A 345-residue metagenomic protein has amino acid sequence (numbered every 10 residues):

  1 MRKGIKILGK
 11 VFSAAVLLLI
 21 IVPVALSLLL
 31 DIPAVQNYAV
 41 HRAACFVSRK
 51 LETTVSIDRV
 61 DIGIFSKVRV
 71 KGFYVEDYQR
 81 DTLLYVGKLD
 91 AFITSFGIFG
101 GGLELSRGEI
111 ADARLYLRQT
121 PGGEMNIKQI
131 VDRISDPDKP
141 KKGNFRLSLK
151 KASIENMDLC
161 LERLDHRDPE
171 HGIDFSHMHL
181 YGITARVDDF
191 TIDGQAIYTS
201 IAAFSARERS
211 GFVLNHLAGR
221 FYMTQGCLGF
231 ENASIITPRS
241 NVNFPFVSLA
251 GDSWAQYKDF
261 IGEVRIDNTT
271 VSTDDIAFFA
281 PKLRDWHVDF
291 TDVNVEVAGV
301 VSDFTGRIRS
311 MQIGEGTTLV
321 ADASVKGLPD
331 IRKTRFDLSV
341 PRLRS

Functional and structural regions predicted by a protein language model:
M1-L51, R114: N-terminal type II signal-anchor transmembrane helix that functions as the membrane-insertion/stop-transfer segment
S48-G72: Short extracytoplasmic
T53, G72-Q195, T237-V288, L338 (+1 more regions): Secondary-structure transition motifs
T54-I57, K139-P140, A185, H216 (+5 more regions): Short structured motifs
D81, E208-L214, T237-N241, Q312-L319: Solvent-exposed loop/turn segments connecting transmembrane beta-strands in outer-membrane beta-barrel proteins
I201-F204, C227-S234, D303-M311: Transmembrane beta-strand segments that form the barrel wall of outer-membrane beta-barrel proteins
E231-A233, E263-R265, R307-R309, D322 (+1 more regions): Transmembrane beta-strands of outer-membrane beta-barrel proteins
